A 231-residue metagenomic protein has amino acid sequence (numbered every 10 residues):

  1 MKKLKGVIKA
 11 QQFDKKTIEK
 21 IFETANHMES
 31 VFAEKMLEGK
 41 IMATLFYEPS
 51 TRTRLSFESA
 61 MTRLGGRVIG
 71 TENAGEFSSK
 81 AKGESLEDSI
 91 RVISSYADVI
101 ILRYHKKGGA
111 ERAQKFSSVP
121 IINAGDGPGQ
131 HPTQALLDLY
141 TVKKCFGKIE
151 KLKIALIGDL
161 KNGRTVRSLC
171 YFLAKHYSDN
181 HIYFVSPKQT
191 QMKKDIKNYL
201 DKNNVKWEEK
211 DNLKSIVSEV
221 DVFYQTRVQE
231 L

Functional and structural regions predicted by a protein language model:
M1-L55, S59: Positively charged, low-complexity intrinsically disordered leader regions
K9, T44, G70, I121-N123 (+3 more regions): Structural signal for conserved beta-strand scaffold positions within catalytic alpha/beta enzyme cores
K15, P128-H131, L213-S218: A short acidic, often aromatic-flanked loop/helix-cap motif at beta-alpha or helix-coil junctions that lines enzyme
N26-S30, L139-K144, C170: Generic structural signal for well-ordered alpha-helical scaffold segments
A33-E34, I90, L213-K214: Short hydrophobic/charged patches on amphipathic alpha-helices used for structural packing and interfaces
L37-K143: Phosphate/diphosphate ligand-binding glycine-rich loop within oxidoreductases
Y47-G65, K144-T226: Glycine-rich phosphate/diphosphate-binding loop of Rossmann-like nucleotide-binding domains
K106-K107, L160, R227-L231: Short glycine-rich anion-binding loops that position phosphate/pyrophosphate groups of nucleotides and phosphorylated
